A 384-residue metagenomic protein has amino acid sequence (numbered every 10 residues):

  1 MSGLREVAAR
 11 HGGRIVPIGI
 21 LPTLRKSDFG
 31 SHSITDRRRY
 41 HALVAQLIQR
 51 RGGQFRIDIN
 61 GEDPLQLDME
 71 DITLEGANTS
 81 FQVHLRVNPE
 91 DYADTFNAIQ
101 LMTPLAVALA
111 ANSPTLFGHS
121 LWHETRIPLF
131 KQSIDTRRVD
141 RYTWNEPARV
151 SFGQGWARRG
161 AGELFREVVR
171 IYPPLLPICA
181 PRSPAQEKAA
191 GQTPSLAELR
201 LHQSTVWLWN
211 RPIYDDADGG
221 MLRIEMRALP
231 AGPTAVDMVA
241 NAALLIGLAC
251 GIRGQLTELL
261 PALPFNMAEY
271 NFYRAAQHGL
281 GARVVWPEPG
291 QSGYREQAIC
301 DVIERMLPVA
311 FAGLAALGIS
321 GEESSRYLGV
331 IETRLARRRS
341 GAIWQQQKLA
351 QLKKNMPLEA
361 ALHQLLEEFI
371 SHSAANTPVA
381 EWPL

Functional and structural regions predicted by a protein language model:
M1-L384: Phosphate/nucleotide-binding catalytic core
